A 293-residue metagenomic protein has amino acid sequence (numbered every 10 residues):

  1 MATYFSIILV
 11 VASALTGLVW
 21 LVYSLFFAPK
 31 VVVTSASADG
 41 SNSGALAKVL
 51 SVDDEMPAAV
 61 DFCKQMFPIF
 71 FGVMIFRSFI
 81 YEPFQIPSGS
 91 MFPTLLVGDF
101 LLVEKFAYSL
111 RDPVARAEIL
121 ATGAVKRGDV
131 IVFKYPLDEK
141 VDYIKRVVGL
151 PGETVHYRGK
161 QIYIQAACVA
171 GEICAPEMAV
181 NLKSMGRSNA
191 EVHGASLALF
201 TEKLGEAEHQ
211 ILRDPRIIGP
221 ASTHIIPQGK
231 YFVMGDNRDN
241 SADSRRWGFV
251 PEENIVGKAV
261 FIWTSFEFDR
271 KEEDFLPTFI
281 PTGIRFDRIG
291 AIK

Functional and structural regions predicted by a protein language model:
A2-V31, S51-M56, Q85, P93 (+1 more regions): Soluble "head" domains of membrane/secretory-pathway proteins
A14, S35-G40, L46: Long, compositionally biased regulatory regions of eukaryotic proteins
T34-D39, S90-L96: Juxtamembrane extracytosolic/periplasmic "stalk" immediately C-terminal to the first targeting helix
S41-Y81: Internal/C-terminal transmembrane anchor helices
F76-F92: Hydrophobic alpha-helical transmembrane segments in integral membrane proteins
